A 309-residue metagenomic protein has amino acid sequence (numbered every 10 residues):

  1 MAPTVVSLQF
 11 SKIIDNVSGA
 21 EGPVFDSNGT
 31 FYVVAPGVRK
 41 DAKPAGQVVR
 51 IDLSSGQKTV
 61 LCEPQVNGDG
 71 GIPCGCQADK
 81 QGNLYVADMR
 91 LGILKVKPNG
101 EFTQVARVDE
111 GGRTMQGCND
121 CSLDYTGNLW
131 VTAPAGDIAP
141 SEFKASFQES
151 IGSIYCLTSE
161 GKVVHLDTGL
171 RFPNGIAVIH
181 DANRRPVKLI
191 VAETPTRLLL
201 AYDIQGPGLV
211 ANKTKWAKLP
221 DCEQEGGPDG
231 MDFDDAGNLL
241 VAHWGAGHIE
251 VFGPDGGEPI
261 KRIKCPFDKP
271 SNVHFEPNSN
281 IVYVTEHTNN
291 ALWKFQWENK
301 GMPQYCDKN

Functional and structural regions predicted by a protein language model:
M1-V17, G56-C62, K213-T214: A short helix->beta-strand "capping" segment at the edge of beta-propeller domains
N16-G29, K43-A45, Q65-L84, R90 (+7 more regions): Beta-rich, blade/repeat-based domains predominating in secreted/periplasmic proteins but also intracellular
Y32-C62: Beta-propeller domains
G37-D41, L91-G92, G136-A139, T196-L198 (+2 more regions): Short glycine/acidic-enriched loop and turn motifs that connect beta-strands
A45-V49, G92-L94, G152-Y155, L198-L200 (+2 more regions): A short loop-to-beta-strand structural motif that recurs across blades of beta-propeller domains
K188, T196-L198, Y202, N212-G256: Loop/turn-rich, solvent-exposed surfaces of beta-rich toroidal or solenoidal domains
Y202-L209, P254, Q296-Q304: Short loop/turn segments immediately following beta-strands, especially the blade-tip and inter-blade linker loops
N272-N309: Blade-level signature of beta-propeller repeat domains, shared across WD40, Kelch, NHL, RCC1 and BNR/Asp-box propellers
